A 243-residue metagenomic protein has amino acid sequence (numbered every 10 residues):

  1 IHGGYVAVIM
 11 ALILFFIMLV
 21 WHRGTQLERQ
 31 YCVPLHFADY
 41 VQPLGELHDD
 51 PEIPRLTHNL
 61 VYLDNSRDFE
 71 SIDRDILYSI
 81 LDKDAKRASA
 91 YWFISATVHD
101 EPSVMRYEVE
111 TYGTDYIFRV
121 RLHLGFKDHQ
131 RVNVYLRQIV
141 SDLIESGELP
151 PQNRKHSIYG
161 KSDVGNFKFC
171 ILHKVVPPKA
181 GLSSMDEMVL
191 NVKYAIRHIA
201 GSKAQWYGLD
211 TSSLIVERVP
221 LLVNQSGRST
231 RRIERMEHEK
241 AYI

Functional and structural regions predicted by a protein language model:
I1-Q30, I196, A200, A204: A generic transmembrane alpha-helix motif of multi-pass inner-membrane proteins
R29-I243: Cytosolic C-terminal regulatory domains/tails of membrane transporters and channels
